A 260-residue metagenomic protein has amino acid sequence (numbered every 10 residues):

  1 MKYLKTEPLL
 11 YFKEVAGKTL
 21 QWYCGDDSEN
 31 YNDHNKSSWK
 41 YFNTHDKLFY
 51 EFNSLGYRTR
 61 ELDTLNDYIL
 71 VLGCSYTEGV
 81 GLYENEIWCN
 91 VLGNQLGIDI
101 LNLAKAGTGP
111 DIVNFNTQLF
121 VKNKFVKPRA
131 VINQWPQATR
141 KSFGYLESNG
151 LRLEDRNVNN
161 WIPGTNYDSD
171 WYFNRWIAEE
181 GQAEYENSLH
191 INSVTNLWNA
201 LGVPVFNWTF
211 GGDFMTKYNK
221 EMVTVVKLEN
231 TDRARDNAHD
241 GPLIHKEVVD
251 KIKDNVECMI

Functional and structural regions predicted by a protein language model:
M1-L70, N123-R129, Q134-E179, N187 (+6 more regions): N-terminal secretory targeting modules
F49-D111, N116-Q118, N123: Serine-esterase "nucleophile elbow" of acetyl-processing enzymes
S75-V80, K105-A106, W171-S188, A234-H239: Surface-exposed cleft-lining segments at the edges of enzyme active sites
Y76-E78, A106-G109, P136-R140, G211-M215 (+1 more regions): Short, solvent-exposed loop/turn segments at secondary-structure junctions
I98-I100, R129, V203-W208: Hydrophobic anchor at the start of a short beta-strand that flanks the dinucleotide cofactor-binding loop
N114-Q118, G181-V194: Well-ordered, non-membrane alpha-helical segments in soluble/globular domains
V203, T216-A238: Active-site regions of enzymes building and remodeling cell-envelope glycoconjugates
N230-I260: Histidine-centered active-site loop/cap adjacent to the catalytic His in serine esterases/O-acetyl transfer systems
